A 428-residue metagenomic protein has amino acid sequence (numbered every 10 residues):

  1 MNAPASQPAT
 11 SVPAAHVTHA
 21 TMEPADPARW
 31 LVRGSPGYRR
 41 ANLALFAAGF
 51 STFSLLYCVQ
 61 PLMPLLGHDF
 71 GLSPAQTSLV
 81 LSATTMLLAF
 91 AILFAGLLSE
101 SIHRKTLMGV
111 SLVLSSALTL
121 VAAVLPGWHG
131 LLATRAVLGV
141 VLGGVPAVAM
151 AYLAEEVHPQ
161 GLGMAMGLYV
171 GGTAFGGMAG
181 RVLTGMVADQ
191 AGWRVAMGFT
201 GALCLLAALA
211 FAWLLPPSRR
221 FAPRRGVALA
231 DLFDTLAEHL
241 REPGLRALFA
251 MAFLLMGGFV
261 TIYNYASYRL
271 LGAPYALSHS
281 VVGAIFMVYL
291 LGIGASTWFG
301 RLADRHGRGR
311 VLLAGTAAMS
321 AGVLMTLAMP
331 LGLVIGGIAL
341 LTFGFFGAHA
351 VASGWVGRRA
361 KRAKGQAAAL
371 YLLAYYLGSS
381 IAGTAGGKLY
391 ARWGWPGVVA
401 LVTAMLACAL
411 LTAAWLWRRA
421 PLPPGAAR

Functional and structural regions predicted by a protein language model:
P24-S35, P216-F249: Juxtamembrane intracellular "pre-TM" segments in multi-pass secondary transporters
F90-W128: Conserved MFS/SLC helix-loop-helix module at the cytosolic interface between two early adjacent transmembrane helices
I92-H103, G294-G307, Y390: Helix-to-loop junctions at the C-terminal end of transmembrane segments in multipass secondary transporters
L114, L118, H129-L138, G332-L340: Paired small-residue
G130, P159, L168-P216: Helix-loop-helix hairpin linking two adjacent transmembrane segments in secondary transporters
T134-F175: Cytoplasmic helix-loop-helix junction between adjacent transmembrane helices in 12-TM secondary transporters
G309-A352: C-terminal transmembrane helical hairpin of 12-TM major facilitator-type secondary transporters
